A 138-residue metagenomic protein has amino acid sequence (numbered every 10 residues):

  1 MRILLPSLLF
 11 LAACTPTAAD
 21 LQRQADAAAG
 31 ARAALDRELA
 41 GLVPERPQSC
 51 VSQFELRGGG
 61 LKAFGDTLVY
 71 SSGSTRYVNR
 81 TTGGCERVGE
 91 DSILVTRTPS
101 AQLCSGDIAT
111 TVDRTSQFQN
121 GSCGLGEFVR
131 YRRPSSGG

Functional and structural regions predicted by a protein language model:
M1-S7: Sec-dependent signal peptide recognition, specifically the positively charged N-region followed immediately by
L8, Q48, R76, S122-L125: A residue-level signal for beta-strand positions that form part of recognition/binding surfaces within mature
F10-A13: C-terminal motif of bacterial Sec signal peptides marking the signal peptidase cleavage site
P16-Y77, S136-G137: N-terminal secretory signal peptides
Y77-G83: Short amphipathic beta-strand/extended segments with alternating polar/hydrophobic composition
G84-G138: Helix-rich interaction surfaces within compact, conserved domain-sized segments that mediate assembly or partner
